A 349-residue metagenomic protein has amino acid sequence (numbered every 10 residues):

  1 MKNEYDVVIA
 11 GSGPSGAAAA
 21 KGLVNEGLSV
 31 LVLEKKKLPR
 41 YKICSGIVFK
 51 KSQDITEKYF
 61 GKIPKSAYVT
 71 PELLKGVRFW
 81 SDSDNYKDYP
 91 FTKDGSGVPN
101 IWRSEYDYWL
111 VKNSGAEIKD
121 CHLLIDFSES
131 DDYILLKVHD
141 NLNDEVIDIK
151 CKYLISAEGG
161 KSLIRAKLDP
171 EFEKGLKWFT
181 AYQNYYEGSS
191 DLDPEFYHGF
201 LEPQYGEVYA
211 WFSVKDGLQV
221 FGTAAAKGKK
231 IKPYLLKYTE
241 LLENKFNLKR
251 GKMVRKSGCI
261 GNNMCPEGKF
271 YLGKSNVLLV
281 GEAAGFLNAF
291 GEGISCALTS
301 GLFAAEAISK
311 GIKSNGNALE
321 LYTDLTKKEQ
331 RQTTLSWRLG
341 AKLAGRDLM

Functional and structural regions predicted by a protein language model:
K2-G13: Beta1/beta-strand and adjacent pyrophosphate-binding region of the FAD-binding site in flavoprotein oxidoreductases
V8, V24-C44: Glycine-rich FAD pyrophosphate-binding loop
S12, L38, N113-F246, G285-F286: Predominantly flavin-linked oxidoreductase catalytic cores and closely associated redox partners
G16-A17: N-terminal Rossmann-fold NAD(P) dinucleotide-binding loop
P39-F79: N-terminal FAD cofactor-binding segment of flavoenzymes
F91-K112, A226-Y234: Short beta-strand to alpha-helix junction loop
D126, K229-A304: FAD/FMN-dependent oxidoreductases across multiple families
E306-M349: C-terminal helical "tail/cap" subdomain of flavin- and related membrane-associated enzymes
